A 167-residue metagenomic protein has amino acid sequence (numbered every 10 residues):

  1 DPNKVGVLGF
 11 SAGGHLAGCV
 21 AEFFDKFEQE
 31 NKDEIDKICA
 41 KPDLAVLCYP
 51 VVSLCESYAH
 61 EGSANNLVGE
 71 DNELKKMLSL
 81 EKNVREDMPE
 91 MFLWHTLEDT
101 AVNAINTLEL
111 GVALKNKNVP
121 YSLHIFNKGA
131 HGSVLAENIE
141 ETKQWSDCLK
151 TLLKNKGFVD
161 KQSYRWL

Functional and structural regions predicted by a protein language model:
D1-A59, K75: Primarily recognizes the serine-hydrolase "nucleophile elbow" in alpha/beta-hydrolase and SGNH/GDSL folds
V5, M91, Y121: Hydrophobic anchor at the start of a short beta-strand that flanks the dinucleotide cofactor-binding loop
D36, K82-N83, K115: A general structural signal for stabilizing positions within well-ordered secondary structure
V46-C48, F92-W94, H124: Hydrophobic/aromatic beta-strand patches that form the interior of the parallel beta-sheet core in alpha/beta enzyme
P50-N83, P89: Mobile cap/lid helix-loop segments that gate and shape the active-site cleft of serine hydrolases
L54, E98-V102: Acidic catalytic loop of the alpha/beta-hydrolase fold
D87, F92-H95, D99: Short beta-strand/loop motif that positions the catalytic acidic residue of the alpha/beta-hydrolase fold
A104-L167: C-terminal catalytic histidine-bearing segment of alpha/beta-hydrolase fold enzymes
